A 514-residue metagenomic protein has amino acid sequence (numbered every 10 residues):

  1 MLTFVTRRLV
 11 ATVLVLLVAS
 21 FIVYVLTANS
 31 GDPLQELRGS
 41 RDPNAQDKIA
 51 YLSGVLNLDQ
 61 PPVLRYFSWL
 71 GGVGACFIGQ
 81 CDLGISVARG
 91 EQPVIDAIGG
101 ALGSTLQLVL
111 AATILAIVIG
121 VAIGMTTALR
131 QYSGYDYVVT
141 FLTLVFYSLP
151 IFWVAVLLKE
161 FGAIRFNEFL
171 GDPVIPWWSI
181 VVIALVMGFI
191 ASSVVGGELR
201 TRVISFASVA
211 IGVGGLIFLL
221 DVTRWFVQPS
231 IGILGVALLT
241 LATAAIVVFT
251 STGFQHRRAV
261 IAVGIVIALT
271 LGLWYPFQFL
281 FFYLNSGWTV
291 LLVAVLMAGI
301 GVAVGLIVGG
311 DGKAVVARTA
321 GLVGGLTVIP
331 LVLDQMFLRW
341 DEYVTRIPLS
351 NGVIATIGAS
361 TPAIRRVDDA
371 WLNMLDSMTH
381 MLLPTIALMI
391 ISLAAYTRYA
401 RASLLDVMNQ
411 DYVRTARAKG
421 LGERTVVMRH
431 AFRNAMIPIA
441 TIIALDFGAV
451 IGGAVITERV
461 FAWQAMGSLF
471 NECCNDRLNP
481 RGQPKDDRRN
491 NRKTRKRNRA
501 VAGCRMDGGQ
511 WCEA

Functional and structural regions predicted by a protein language model:
L2, A111-M125, A184-N479, Q483-P484: Alpha-helical transmembrane segments of integral membrane proteins, especially multi-pass inner/plasma-membrane
R8, V25, N29-L37, V121-M125 (+7 more regions): Membrane-spanning helices that line or support transport/gating and their immediate boundary helices in channels
L9, V13-V25, L106, L110 (+7 more regions): Generic alpha-helical transmembrane segments of integral inner-membrane proteins, especially permease/transport modules
V15-L64, D172-W178, L338-L372: Hydrophobic alpha-helical transmembrane segments of membrane transport/permease proteins and related membrane-embedded
N44-F77, F461-C473: Short hydrophobic, aromatic-rich alpha-helical segments embedded in or entering the lipid bilayer of multi-pass
D59-V121: An internal, D/E-rich "acidic patch" concept
S133-L170, V174-S179, F189-R202: Alpha-helical transmembrane anchor segments
Q483-K493, R497-M506, E513-A514: C-terminal transmembrane helix and the adjacent membrane-cytosol boundary/short C-terminal tail of inner/organellar
